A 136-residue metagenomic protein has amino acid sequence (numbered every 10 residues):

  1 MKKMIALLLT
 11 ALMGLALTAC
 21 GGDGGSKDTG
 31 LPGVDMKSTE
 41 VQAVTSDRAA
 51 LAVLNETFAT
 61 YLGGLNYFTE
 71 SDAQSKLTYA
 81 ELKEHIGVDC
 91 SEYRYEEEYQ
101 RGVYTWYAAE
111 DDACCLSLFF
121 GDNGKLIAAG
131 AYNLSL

Functional and structural regions predicted by a protein language model:
M1-M4, L8: Positively charged n-region of N-terminal signal peptides that target proteins for export
A11-L12: Repetitive helical segments and hydrophobic/amphipathic motifs
A16-A19: C-terminal motif of bacterial Sec signal peptides marking the signal peptidase cleavage site
G21-G24: Bacterial signal peptide processing site
D28-T60, L65-L136: A cross-family detector of function-defining hotspots
